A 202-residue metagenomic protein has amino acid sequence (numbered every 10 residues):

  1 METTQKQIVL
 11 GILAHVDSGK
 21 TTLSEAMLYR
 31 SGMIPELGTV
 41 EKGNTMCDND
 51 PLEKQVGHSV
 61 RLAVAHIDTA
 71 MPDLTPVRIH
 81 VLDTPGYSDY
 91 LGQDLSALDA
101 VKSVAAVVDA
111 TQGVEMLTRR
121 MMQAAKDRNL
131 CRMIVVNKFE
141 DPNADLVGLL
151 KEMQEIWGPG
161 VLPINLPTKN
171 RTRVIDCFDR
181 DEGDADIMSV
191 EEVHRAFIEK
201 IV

Functional and structural regions predicted by a protein language model:
M1-S18, E36-L37, V56, P76 (+1 more regions): P-loop NTPase catalytic nucleotide-binding module
M1-V108, W157: P-loop NTPase switch module centered on the Walker A-proximal segment
